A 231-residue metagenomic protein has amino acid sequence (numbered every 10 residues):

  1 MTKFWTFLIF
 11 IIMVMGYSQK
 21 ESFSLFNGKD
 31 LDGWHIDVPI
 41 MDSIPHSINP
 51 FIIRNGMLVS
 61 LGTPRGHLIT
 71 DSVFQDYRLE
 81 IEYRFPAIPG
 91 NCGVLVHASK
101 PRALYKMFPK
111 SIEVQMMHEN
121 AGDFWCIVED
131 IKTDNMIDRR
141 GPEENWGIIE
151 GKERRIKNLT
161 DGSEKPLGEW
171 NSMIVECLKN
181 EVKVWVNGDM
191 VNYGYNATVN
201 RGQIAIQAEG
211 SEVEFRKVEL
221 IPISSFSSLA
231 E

Functional and structural regions predicted by a protein language model:
M1-E21: Bacterial Sec-dependent N-terminal signal peptides
Q19-E231: Carbohydrate-interacting regions of secretory-pathway proteins
